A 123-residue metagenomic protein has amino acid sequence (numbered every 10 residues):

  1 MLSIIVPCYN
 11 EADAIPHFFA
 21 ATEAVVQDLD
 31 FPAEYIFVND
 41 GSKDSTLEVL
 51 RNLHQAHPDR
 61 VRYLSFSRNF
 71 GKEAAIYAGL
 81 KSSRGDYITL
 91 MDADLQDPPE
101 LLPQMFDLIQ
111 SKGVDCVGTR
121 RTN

Functional and structural regions predicted by a protein language model:
M1-N123: Structured catalytic core of nucleotide-sugar glycosyltransferases
